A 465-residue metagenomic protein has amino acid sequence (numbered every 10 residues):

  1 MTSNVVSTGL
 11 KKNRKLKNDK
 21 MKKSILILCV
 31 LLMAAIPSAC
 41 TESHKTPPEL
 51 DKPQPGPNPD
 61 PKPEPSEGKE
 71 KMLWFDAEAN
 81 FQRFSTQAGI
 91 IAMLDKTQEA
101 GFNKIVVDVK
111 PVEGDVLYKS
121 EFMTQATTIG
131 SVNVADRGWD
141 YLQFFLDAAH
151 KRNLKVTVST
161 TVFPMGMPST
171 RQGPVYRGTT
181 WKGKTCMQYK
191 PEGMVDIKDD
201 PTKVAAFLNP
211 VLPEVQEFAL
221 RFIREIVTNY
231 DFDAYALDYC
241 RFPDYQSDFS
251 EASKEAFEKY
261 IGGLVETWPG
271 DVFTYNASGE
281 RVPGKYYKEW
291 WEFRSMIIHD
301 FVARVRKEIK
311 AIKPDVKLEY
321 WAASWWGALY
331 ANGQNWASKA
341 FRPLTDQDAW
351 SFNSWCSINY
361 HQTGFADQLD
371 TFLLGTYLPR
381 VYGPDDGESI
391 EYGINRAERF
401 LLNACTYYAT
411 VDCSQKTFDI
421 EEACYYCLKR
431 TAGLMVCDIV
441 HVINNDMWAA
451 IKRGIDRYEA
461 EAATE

Functional and structural regions predicted by a protein language model:
A35-E67: Bacterial Sec-dependent N-terminal signal peptides
G68-K71, N80-F84, V158-E225: Active-site-adjacent "subsite" loops/lids of carbohydrate-active enzymes
K71-F75, I105-V107, V156-V158, Y235-L237 (+4 more regions): Hydrophobic faces of well-ordered beta-strands that scaffold small-molecule active sites in alpha/beta enzyme cores
Q82-A100, T127-H150, E217-F218, I297-F301 (+1 more regions): Aromatic- and glycine-enriched glycan-recognition loops and surfaces that form the carbohydrate-binding subsites
G89-G114, F365-F372: Catalytic domains of carbohydrate-active enzymes, especially glycoside hydrolases
F102-D136: Aromatic-lined carbohydrate-binding/catalytic grooves of carbohydrate-active enzymes
K190-Q368, G375-L378: Polysaccharide-binding and catalytic clefts of secreted carbohydrate-active enzymes
Y360-D386, I390-E465: Substrate-binding cleft of secreted/luminal carbohydrate-active enzymes
